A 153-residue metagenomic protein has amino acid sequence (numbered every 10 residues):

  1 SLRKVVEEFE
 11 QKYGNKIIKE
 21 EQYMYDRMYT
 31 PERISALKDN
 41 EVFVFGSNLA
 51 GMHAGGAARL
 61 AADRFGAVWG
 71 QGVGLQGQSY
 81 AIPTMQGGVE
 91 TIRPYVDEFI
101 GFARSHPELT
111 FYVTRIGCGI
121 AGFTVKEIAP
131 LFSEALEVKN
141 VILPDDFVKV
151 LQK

Functional and structural regions predicted by a protein language model:
F9, G14-K153: Macrodomain-like recognition of ADP-ribose-binding/processing modules
